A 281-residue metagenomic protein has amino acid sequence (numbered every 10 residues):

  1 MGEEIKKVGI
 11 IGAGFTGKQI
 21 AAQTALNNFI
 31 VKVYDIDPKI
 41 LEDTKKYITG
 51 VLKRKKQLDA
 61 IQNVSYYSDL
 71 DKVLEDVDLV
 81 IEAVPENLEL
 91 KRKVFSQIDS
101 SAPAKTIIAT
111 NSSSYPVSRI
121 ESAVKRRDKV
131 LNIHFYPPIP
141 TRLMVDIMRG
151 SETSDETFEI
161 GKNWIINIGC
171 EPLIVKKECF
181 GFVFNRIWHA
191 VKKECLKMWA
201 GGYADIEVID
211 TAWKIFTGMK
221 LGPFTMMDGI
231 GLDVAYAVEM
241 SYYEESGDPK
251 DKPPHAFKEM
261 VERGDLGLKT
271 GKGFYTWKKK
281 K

Functional and structural regions predicted by a protein language model:
M1-V51, S101: NAD(P)+-binding Rossmann beta1-loop-alpha1 motif at the extreme N-terminus of oxidoreductases
G2-K6, N27-F29, E156-E159, I166-K176 (+2 more regions): NAD(P)-dependent Rossmann-like dehydrogenase/reductase catalytic/cofactor-binding core
I11, Y34, Y67, A83 (+3 more regions): Structural motif
K32, T49-G50, N167, N185-E194: Structural/interface elements that position substrates and couple domains in central-metabolism enzymes
I36-I40, R54-I107, Y115: Rossmann-like NAD(P)-binding element
I107-K176, N185: Rossmann-fold dinucleotide-binding core
K177-R186, T225: A short glycine-threonine-serine/GTX helix/turn-capping micro-motif
